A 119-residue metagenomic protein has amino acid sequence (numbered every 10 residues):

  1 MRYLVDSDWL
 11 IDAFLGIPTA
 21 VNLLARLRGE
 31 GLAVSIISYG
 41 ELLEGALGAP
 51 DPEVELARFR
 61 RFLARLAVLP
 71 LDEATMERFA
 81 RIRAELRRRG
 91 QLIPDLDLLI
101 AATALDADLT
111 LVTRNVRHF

Functional and structural regions predicted by a protein language model:
M1-S35, E44-R61, R88: Short, well-structured N-terminal submotif of metal-dependent ribonuclease cores
D6, S35, I93-P94, N115: Histidine- and aromatic-rich ligand-binding microenvironments
W9-L10, S38, T75, I100 (+1 more regions): Alpha-helix capping/helix-boundary segments
E44, A57, R65-R114: Active-site neighborhoods of divalent-metal-dependent phosphate/nucleic-acid chemistry enzymes
